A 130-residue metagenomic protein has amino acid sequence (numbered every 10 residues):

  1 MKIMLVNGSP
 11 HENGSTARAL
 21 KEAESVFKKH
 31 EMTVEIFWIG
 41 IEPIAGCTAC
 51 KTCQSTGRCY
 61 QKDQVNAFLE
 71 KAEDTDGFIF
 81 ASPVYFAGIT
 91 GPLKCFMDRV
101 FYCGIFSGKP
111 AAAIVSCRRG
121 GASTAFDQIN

Functional and structural regions predicted by a protein language model:
M1-M32: N-terminal beta1-alpha1 ligand-phosphate binding loop
P10-H11, I41, R118: Short, glycine/serine-rich, charged loops/turns that create anion-binding and catalytic segments at active sites
N13, I44-G46, G121: Generic structural signal for helix capping and beta-alpha/helix-loop junctions
E31-T33, T56, G108: A generic structural signal for alpha->beta connector loops
M32-E42: A short beta-strand-loop structural module common to alpha/beta enzyme folds
E42-L69: Cysteine-cluster motifs in flexible loop/terminal segments that predominantly coordinate metals
Y60-N130: Helix-loop-strand module that forms the ligand-binding subsite of alpha/beta enzymes
